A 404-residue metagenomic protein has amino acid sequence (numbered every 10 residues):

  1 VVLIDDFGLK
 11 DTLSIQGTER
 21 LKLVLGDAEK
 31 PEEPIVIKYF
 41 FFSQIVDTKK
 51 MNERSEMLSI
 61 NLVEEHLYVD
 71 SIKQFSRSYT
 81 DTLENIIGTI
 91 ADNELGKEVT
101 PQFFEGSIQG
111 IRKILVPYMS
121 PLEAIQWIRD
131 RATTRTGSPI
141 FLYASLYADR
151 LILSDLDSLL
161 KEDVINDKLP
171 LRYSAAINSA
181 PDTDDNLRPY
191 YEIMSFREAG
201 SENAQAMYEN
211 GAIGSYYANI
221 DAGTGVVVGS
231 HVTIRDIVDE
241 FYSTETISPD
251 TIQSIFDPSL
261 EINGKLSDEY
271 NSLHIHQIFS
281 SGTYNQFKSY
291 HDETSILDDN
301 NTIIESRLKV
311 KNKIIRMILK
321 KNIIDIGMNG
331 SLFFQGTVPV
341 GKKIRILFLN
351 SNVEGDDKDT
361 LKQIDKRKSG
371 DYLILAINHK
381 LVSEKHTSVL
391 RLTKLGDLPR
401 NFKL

Functional and structural regions predicted by a protein language model:
V2-I4, V24-G26, S43, V63 (+7 more regions): A structural detector for beta-sheet-dominated domains
V2-S14, Y173-L404: An acidic/polar, Gly/Ser/Thr-rich interaction patch typically located in mid-to-C-terminal regions of proteins
G8-Q102, K113-I114, R129, D157 (+2 more regions): Surface-exposed cap/loop segments at beta↔alpha junctions
V24-E29, I128-T133, R345-D357: Short regulatory "switch" loops immediately downstream of catalytic or recognition motifs within protein catalytic
K38, L58, Y147-D149, N322 (+1 more regions): Residues that flank catalytic or metal-binding motifs in active/ligand-binding sites
V46-L58, S145-A148, I318-L319, L381-H386: Short, ordered beta-strand-loop transition motifs
M57, E64, F103-E209, I213-I220 (+2 more regions): Short beta-strand-centered interaction patches in the first periplasmic/extracellular domains of large envelope
L83, P117-P121, R135-T136, A144-L146 (+4 more regions): Active-site-proximal structural scaffolding
